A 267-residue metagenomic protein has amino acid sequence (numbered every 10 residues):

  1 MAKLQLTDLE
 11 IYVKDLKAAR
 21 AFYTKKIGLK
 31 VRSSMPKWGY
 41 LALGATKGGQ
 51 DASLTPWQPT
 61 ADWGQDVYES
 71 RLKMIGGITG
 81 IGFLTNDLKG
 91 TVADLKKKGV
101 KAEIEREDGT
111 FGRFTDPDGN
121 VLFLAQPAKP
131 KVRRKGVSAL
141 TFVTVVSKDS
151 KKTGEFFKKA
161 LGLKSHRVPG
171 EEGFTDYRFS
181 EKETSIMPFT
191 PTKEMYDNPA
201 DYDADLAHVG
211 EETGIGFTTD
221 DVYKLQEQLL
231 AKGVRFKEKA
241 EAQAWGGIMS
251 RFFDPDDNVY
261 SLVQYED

Functional and structural regions predicted by a protein language model:
M1-T7, K30-G82, G90-T115, P127-F142 (+3 more regions): Vicinal oxygen chelate
E10-L16, S147-D149: Conserved beta-strand-loop-alpha-helix junction that forms the acyl-donor binding cleft
A18, L88-V92, K152, V222-Q226: Short, conserved charged micro-motifs
A19-T24, L95, G119, T153-K158 (+2 more regions): Conserved active-site tyrosine of GNAT-family acetyltransferases
T85: Residues on the solvent-exposed faces and adjacent turns of beta-rich solenoids used to engage binding targets
D116-L122, P255-Y260: Short, glycine-anchored, charge-dense loop/turn motifs used at functional sites
L161: Cysteine/selenocysteine-centered motifs that mediate thiol-based redox chemistry or coordinate metal-sulfur cofactors
